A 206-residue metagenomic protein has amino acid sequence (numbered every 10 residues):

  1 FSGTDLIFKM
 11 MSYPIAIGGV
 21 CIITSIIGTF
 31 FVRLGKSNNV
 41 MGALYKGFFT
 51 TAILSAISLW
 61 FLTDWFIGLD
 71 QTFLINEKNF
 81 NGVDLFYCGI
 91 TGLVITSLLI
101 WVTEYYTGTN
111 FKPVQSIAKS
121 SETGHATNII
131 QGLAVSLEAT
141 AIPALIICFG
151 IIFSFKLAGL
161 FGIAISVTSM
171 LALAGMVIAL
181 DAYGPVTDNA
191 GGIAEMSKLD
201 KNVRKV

Functional and structural regions predicted by a protein language model:
F1-V206: Hydrophobic packing and interface segments
